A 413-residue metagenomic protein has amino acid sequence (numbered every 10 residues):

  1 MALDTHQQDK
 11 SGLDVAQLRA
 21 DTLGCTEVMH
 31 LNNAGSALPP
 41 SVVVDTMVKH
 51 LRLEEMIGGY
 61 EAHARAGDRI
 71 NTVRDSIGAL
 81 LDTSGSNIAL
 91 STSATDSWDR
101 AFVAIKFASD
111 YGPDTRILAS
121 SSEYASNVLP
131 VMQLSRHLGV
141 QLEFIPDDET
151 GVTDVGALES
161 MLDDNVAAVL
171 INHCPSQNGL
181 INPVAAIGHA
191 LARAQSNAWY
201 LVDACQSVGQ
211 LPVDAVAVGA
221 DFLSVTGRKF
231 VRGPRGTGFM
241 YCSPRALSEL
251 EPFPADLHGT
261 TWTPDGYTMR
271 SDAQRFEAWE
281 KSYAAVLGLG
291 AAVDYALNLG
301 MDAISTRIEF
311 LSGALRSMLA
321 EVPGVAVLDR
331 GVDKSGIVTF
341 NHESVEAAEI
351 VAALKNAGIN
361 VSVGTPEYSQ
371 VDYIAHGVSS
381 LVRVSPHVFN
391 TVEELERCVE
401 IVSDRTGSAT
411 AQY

Functional and structural regions predicted by a protein language model:
M1-Y413: Pyridoxal 5′-phosphate
